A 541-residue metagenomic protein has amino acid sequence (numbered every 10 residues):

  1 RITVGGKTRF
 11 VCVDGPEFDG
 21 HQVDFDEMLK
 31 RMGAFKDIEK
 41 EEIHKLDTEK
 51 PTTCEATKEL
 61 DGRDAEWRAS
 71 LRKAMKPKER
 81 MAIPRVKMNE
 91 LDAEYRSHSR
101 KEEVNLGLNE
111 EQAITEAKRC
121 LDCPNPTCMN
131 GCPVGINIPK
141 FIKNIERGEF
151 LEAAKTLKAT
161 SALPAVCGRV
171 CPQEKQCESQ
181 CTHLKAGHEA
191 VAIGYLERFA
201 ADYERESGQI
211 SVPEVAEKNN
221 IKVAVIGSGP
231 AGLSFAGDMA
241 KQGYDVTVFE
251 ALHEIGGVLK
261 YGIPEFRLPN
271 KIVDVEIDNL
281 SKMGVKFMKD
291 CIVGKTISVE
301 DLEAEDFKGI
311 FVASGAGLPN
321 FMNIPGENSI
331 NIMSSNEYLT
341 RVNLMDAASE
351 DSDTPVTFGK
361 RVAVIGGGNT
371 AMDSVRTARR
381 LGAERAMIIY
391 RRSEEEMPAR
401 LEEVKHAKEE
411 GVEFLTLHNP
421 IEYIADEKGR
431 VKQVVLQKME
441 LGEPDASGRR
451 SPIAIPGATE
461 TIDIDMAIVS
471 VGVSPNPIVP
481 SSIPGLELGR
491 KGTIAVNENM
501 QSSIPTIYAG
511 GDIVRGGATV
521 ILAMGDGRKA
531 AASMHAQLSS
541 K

Functional and structural regions predicted by a protein language model:
R1-E17, T52-E55, K118-K140, A162-K185: Local cysteine-cluster metal-coordination motifs and their immediate loop/turn environment, predominantly Fe-S cluster
G20, F25-L29, S97-E116, N137-R169 (+3 more regions): Ferredoxin-type iron-sulfur electron-transfer modules in oxidoreductases and energy-metabolism complexes
E152, E217-I226, D274-I324, E422-V435 (+3 more regions): Feature captures the FAD/FMN-dependent oxidoreductase FAD-binding
A200-E217, V275-K295, P319-L381, L488-S503: Glycine-rich dinucleotide-binding loop and its adjacent helix/turn
I221-T247, A371-R379: N-terminal Rossmann-like FAD-binding beta1-loop-alpha1 element of flavoenzymes
D245-V248, L252-M283, F287, V375-E422 (+1 more regions): Rossmann-like dinucleotide-binding cores of NAD(P)H-dependent redox enzymes
N328-G359, P444-G517: FAD-site-proximal beta/loop scaffold in flavoenzymes
S374, I513-S540: A conserved FAD-binding loop/helix module that cradles the flavin
